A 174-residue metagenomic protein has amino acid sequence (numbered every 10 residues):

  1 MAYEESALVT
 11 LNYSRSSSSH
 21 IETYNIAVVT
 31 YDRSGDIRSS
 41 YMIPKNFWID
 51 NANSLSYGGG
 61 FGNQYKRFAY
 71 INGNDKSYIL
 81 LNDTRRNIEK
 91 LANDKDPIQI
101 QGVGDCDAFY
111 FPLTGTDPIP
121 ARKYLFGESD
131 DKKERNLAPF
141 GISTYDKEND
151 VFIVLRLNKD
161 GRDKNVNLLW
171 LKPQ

Functional and structural regions predicted by a protein language model:
M1-Q174: Secretory-pathway ectodomains
